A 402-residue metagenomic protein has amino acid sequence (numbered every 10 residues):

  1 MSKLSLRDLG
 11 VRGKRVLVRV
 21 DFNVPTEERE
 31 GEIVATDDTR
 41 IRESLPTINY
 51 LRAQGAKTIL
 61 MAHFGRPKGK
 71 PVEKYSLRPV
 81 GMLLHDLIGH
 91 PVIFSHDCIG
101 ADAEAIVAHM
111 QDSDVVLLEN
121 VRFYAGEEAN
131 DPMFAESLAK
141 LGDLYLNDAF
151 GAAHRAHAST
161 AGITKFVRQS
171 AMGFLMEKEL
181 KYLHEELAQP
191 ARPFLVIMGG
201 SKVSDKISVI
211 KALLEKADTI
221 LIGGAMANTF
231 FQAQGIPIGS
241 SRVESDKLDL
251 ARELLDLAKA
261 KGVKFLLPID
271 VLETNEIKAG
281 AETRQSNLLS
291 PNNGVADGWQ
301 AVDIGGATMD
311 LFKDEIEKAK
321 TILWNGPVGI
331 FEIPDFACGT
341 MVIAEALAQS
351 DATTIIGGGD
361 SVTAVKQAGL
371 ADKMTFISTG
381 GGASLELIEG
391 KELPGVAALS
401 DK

Functional and structural regions predicted by a protein language model:
M1-K402: Active-site loop-to-helix "anion-binding N-cap" substructures in soluble metabolic enzymes
